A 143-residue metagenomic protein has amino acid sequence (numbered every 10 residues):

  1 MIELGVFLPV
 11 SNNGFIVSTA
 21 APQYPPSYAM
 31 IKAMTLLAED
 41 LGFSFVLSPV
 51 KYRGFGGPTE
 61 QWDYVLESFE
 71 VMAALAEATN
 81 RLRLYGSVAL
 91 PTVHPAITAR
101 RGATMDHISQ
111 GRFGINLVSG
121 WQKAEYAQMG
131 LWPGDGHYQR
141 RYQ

Functional and structural regions predicted by a protein language model:
M1-A78: N-terminal beta1-alpha1-beta2 module of alpha/beta enzyme domains
I2-Y24, L90-Q143: Flexible, glycine-rich active-site loops centered on histidine and acidic residues that chelate a metal or position
K32-T35, A73-A76, S87-A89, A99-D106: Short, well-ordered alpha-helical packing segments
G42-V50, L84-G86, G114-V118: Short beta-strand segments at enzyme active-site cores
Q61-V65, V88-P95: Short gly/ser-rich anion-binding loops that grip negatively charged ligand groups
A78-R81, S109: Glycine-enriched alpha-helix->loop->beta-strand junction motifs that scaffold or abut catalytic
